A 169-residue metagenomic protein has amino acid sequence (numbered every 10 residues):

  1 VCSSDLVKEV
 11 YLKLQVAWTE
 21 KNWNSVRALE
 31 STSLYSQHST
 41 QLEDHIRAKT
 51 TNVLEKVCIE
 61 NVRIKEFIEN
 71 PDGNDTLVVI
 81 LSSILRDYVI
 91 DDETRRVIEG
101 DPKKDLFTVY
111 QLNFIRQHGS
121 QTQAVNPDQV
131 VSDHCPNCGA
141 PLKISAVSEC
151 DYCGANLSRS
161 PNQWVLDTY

Functional and structural regions predicted by a protein language model:
V1-S3: Short, small-residue-biased leader/transition segments that mark boundaries at the very start of proteins
D5-E9, V130: Alpha-helix N-cap/N′ positions at the starts of helices
L12-V16, N24-Q129, I144, R159-S160 (+1 more regions): Structured, amphipathic secondary-structure segments that form assembly/contact surfaces in multi-subunit
S132, V147: Residues immediately within or flanking Cys/His clusters that coordinate Zn2+ in small zinc-binding modules
C135-C138, C150-C153: Short cysteine-rich clusters marking metal-coordination/redox-active sites
